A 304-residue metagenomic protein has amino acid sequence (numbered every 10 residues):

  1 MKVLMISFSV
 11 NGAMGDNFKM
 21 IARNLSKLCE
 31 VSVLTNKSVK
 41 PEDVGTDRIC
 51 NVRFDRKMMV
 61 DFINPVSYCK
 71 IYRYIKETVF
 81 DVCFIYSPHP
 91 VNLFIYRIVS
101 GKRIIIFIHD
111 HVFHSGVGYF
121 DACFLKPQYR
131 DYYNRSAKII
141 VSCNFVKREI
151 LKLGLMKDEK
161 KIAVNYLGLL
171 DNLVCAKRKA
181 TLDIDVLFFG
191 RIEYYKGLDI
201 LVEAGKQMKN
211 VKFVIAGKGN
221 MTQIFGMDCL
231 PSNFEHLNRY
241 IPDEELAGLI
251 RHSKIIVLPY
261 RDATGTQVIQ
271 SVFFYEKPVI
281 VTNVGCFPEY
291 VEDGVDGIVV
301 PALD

Functional and structural regions predicted by a protein language model:
C69-K76, A122-I139: Membrane-proximal helix-turn-helix segments that form the acceptor-binding/catalytic region of lipid-linked
C83-G101: An aromatic- and histidine-rich active-site surface loop
V117, L151, Y166-D183, Y194 (+2 more regions): Acidic anion/phosphate-binding donor-loop and adjacent secondary structure in glycosyltransferase catalytic cores
N134-K152, M156-V174: Donor nucleotide-sugar binding/catalytic pocket of nucleotide-sugar-dependent glycosyltransferases
K179-K196, V202-K206, F213-V214: Conserved donor-binding/catalytic core segment of Leloir-type glycosyltransferases
I224-A247: Nucleotide-activated donor-binding/catalytic signature segment of Leloir-type glycosyltransferases, i.e., the conserved
G248-T264, K277: Acidic donor-binding loop of glycosyltransferase active sites
S271, V284-G294, I298-V299: Short acidic/histidine- and often glycine-rich active-site loop of Leloir-type glycosyltransferases that engages
